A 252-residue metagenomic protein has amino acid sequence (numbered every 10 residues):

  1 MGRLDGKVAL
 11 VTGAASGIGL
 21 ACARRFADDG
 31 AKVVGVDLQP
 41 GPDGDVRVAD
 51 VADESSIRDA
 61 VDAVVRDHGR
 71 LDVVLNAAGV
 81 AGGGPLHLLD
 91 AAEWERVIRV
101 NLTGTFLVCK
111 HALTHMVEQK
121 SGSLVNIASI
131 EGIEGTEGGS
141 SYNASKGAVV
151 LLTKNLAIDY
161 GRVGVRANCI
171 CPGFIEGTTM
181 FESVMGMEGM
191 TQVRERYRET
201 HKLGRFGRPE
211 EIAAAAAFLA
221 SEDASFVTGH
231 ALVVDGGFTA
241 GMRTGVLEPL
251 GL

Functional and structural regions predicted by a protein language model:
P85-L86, E93-I98, Y197: Substrate-binding pocket helix/loop in short-chain dehydrogenase/reductase
H87, E134-S140, R162-V163, G204 (+1 more regions): Active-site loop immediately N-terminal to the catalytic Tyr-X3-Lys motif of short-chain dehydrogenase/reductase
F106, R205-V234, T239: C-terminal substrate-recognition "lid" of short-chain dehydrogenase/reductases
C109, S145, T153: Active-site helix of classical SDR
T114, I158-R162, S225: Alpha-helical segment proximal to the catalytic Tyr-Lys
S129: Residue(s) in the substrate-gating loop at a strand-loop-helix junction that position the organic substrate next
G161, R166, C171, V227-G229: Short, small/polar-rich loop/turn modules that mediate ligand/substrate recognition or access, typified
